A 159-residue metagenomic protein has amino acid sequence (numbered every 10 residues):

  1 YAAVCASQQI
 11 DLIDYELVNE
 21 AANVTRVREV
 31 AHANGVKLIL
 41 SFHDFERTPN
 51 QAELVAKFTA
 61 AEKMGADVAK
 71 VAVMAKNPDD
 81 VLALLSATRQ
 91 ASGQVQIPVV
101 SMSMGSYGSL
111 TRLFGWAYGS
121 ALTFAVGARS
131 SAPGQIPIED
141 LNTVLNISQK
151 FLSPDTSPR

Functional and structural regions predicted by a protein language model:
Y1, C5-A21, I39-T48, D67-P78 (+1 more regions): Catalytic beta/alpha-barrel core
Y1-V4, N50-A60, L110: Short, acidic/polar
A2, A6, E29, T59 (+1 more regions): Surface-exposed alpha-helical segments enriched in charged/polar residues
A6-D11, R26, V30-I39, K63-V68 (+2 more regions): Glycine-enriched alpha-helix->loop->beta-strand junction motifs that scaffold or abut catalytic
L17-G35, P49-A52, K76-A91, S109-L110: Active-site-adjacent beta->alpha loops and helix N-cap segments on the catalytic face of soluble alpha/beta enzymes
V55-D67, V71, D80: A generic hydrophobic-segment detector
R89-R159: C-terminal alpha-helical cap/extension of soluble enzyme domains
